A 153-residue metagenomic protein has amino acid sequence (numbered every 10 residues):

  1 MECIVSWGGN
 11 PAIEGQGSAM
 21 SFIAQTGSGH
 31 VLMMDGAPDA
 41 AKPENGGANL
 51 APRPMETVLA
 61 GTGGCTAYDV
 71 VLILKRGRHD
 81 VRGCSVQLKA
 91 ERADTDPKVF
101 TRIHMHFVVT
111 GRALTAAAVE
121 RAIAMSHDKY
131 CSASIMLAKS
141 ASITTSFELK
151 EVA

Functional and structural regions predicted by a protein language model:
M1-A60, V71-A153: Extended beta-strand/beta-hairpin segments
